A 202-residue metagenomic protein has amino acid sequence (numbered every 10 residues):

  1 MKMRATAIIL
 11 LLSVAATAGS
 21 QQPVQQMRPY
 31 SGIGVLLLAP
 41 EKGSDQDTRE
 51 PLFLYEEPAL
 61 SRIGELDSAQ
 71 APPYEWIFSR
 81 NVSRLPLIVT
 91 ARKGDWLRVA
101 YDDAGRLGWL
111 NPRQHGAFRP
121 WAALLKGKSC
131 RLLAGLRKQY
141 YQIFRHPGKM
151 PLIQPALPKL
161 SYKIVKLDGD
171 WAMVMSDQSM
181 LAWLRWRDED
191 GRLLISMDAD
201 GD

Functional and structural regions predicted by a protein language model:
M1-A7: Bacterial N-terminal signal peptides that target proteins for export
L10-G19: Hydrophobic h-region of N-terminal signal peptides that target proteins for export in Gram-negative bacteria
Q21-A91, L125-K166: Beta-loop motif signature
R92-D95, K166-A172: Short, conserved beta-turn/loop elements at beta-strand boundaries and strand-helix junctions
L97-Y101, A172-S176: SH3/SH3-like beta-barrel fold
A104-G116, Q178-D190: A short macromolecule-binding patch
P112-L136, A199: Pro/Ala/Gly-rich low-complexity, hydrophilic intrinsically disordered segments
W186-D202: Short, low-complexity, Pro/Ser/Thr/Gly-rich segments in the mature regions of secreted, periplasmic
